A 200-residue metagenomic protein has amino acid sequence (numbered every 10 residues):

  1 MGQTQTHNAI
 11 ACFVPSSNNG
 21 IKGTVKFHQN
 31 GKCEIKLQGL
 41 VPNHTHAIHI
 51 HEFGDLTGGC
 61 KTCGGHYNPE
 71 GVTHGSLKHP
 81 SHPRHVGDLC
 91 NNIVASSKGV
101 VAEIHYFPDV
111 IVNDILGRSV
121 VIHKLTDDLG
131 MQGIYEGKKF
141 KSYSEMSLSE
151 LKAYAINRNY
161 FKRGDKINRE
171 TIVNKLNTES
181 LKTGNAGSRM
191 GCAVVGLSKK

Functional and structural regions predicted by a protein language model:
M1-K200: N-terminal leader/targeting pre-sequences
